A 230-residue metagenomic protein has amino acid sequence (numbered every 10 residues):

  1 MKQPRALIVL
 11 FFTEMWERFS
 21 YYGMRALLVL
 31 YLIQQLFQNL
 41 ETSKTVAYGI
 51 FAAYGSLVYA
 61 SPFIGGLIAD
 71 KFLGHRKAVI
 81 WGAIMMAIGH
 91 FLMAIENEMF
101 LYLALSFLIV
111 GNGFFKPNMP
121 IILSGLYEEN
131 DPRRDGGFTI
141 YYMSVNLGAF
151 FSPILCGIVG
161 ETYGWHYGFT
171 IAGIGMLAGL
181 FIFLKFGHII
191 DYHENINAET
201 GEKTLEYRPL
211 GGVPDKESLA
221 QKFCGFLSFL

Functional and structural regions predicted by a protein language model:
M1-R5, V9, E129, G157-L230: Intracellular loop-helix junctions on the cytosolic face of multi-pass helical membrane proteins
A26-Y48: Short amphipathic helix-loop junctions that connect adjacent transmembrane helices in Major Facilitator Superfamily/SLC
L32-I33, I68-D70, L155-G164: Interfacial helix-cap and linker-helix signal at transmembrane-aqueous boundaries of multi-pass secondary transporters
Y48-A69, K116, F150-S152: Central cavity-lining transmembrane alpha-helices of secondary-active solute carriers, predominantly the Major
V58, R133-E161, G168-G179: Glycine-rich segments within core transmembrane alpha-helices of 12-TM secondary carriers
A78-V79: Primarily marks hydrophobic transmembrane alpha-helices of the MFS/SLC 12-helix fold
I84-Y102: C-terminal ends and interior cores of transmembrane alpha-helices in multi-pass membrane transporters/permeases
F114-E128: Intracellular juxtamembrane helix-capping segments at the cytosolic ends of symmetry-related transmembrane helices
